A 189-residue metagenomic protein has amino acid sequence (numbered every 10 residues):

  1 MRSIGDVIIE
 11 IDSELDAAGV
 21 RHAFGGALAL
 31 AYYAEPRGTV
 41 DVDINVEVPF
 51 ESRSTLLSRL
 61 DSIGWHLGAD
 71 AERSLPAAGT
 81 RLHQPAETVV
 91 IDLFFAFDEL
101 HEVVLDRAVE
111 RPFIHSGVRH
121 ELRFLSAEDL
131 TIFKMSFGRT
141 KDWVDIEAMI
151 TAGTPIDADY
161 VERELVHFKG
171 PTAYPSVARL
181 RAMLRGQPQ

Functional and structural regions predicted by a protein language model:
M1-Q189: Compositionally biased terminal segments of proteins
